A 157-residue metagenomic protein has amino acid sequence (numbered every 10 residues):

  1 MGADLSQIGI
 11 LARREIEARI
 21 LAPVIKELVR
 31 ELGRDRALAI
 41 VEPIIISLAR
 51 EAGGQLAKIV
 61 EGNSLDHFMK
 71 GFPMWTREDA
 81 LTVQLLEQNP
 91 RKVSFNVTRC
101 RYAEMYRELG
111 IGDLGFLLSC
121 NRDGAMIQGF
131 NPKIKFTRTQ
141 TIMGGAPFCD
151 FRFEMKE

Functional and structural regions predicted by a protein language model:
M1-K92, R101-S119, K133-F148, M155-E157: N-terminal accessory segment detector
F95: A helicase ATPase "motif cassette" and its flanking acidic/Ser/Thr-rich regulatory loops
A125: Ligand-binding pocket scaffold of soluble enzyme catalytic domains
Q128: A contiguous catalytic/ligand-binding core that recognizes phosphate-bearing ligands
